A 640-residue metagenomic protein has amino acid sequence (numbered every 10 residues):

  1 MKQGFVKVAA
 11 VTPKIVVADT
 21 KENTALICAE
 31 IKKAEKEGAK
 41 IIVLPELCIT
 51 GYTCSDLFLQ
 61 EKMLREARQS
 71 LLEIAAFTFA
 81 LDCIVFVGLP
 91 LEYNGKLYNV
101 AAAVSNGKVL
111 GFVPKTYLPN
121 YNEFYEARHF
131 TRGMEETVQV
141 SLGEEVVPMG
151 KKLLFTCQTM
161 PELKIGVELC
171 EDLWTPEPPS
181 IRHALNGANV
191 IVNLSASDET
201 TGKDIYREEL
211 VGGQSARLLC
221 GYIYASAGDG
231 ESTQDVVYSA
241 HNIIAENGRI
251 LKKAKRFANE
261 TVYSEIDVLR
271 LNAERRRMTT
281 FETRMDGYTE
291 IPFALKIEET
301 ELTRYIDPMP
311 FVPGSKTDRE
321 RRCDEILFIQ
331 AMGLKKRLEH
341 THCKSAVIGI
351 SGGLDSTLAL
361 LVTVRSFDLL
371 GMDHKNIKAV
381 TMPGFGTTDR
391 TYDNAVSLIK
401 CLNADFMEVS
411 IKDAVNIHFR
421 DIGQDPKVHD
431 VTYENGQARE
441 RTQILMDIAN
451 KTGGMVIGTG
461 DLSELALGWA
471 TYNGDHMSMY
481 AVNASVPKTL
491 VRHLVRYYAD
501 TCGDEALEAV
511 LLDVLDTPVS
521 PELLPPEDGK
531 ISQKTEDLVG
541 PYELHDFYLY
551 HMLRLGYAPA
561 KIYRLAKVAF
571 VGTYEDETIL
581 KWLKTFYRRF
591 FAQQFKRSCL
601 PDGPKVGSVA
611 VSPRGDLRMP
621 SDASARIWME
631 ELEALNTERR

Functional and structural regions predicted by a protein language model:
M1-G349, R365-K375: Enzyme catalytic cores with a strong preference for nitrogen-chemistry domains
K7, N23, T159-L163, C220 (+5 more regions): ATP/NTP-dependent adenylation/nucleotidyl-transfer catalytic domains that generate, transfer, or process NMP-activated
